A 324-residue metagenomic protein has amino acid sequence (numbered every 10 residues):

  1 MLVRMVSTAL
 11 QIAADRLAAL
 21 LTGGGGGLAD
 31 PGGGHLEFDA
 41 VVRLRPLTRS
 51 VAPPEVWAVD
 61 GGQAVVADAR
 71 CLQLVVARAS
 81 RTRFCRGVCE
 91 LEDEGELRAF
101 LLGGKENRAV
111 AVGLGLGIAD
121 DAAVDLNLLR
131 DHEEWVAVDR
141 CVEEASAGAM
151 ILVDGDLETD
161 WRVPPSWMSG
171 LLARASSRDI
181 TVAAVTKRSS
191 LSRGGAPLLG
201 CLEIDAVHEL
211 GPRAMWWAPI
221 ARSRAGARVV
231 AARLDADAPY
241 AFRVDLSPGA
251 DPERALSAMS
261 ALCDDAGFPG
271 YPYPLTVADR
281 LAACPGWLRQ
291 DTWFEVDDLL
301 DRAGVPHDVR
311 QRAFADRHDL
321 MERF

Functional and structural regions predicted by a protein language model:
M1-S50, P54, A99-M150, D154-F324: Long, contiguous domain-sized segments
P54-A64: Two-metal-ion RNase H-like nuclease active-site motif
A58, A79, L152: Generic enzyme active-site microenvironment
A64-A109: Acidic, metal-ligating active-site segments
